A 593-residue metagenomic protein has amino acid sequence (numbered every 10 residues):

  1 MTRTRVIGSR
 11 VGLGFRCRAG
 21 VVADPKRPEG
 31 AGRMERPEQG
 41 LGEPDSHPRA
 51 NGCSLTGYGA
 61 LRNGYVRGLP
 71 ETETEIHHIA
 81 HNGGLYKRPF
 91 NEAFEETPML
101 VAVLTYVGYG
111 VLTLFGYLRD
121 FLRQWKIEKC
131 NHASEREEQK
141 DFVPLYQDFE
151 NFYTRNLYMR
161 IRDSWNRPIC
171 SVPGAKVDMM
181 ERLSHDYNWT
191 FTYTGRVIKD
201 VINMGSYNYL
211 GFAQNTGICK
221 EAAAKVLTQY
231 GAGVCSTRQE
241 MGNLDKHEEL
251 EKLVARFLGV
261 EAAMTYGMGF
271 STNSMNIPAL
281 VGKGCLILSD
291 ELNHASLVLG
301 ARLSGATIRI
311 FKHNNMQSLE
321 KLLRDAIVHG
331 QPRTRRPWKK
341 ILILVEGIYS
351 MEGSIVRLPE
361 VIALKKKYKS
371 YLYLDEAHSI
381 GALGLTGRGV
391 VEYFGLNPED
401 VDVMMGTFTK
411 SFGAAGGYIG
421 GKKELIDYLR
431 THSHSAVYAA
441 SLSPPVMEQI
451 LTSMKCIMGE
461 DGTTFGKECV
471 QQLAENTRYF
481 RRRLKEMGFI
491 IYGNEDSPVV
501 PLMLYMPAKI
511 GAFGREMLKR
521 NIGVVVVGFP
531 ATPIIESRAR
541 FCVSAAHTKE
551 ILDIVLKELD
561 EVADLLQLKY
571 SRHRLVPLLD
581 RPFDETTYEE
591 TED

Functional and structural regions predicted by a protein language model:
M1-H47, R155, A175-D178, L183 (+7 more regions): PLP-dependent enzyme catalytic core of the Aspartate aminotransferase-like
R3, E35-R36, L41-G42, H47-P48 (+2 more regions): Phosphate-/polyanion-interacting regions in eukaryotic proteins
G59, E75, R88, E92 (+12 more regions): Conserved PLP-binding catalytic core of the aspartate aminotransferase-like
G205-Q214, K225-E248, A436-A440: A glycine-/small-polar-enriched, mobile loop at the entrance of the PLP active site in fold-type I
Y207-N208, R309-L374: Active-site phosphate-binding strand-loop segment of PLP-dependent enzymes
C235-M241, E251-M275, F311: Short loop-beta-helix segment that forms the pyridoxal 5′-phosphate
N276-A295: Conserved PLP-anchoring active-site segment centered on the Schiff-base-forming lysine
Y368-Y371, H378, L383-D496, A508-K509 (+1 more regions): Active-site C-terminal subdomain of aminotransferase-like
